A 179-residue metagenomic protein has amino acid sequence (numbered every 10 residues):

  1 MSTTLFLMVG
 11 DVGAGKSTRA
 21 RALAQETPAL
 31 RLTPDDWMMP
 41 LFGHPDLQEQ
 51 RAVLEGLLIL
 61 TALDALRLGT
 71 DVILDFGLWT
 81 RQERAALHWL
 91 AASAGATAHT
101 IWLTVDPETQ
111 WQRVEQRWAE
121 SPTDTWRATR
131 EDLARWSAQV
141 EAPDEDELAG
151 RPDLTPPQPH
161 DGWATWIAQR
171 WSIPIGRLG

Functional and structural regions predicted by a protein language model:
L5: Walker A (P-loop) ATP-phosphate-binding motif of ABC ATPase nucleotide-binding domains
M8: Hydrophobic anchor at the beta1->P-loop junction of P-loop NTPases
D11: P-loop (Walker A) phosphate-binding loop of NTP-binding proteins
A14-T70: Conserved substrate/cofactor phosphate-moiety recognition/catalytic segment in nucleotide-dependent phosphotransferases
D36-M38, W79, T104-Q110: Conserved nucleotide-binding/hydrolysis micro-motifs of P-loop NTPases
Q50-T104: Glycine-rich phosphate-binding loop used to anchor ATP phosphates in small-molecule kinases, encompassing both
A92-P143: A glycine- and Lys/Arg-enriched "phosphate-lid" helix/loop adjacent to the NTP-binding pocket of small-molecule kinases
A138-G179: NTP-dependent small-molecule kinase module
